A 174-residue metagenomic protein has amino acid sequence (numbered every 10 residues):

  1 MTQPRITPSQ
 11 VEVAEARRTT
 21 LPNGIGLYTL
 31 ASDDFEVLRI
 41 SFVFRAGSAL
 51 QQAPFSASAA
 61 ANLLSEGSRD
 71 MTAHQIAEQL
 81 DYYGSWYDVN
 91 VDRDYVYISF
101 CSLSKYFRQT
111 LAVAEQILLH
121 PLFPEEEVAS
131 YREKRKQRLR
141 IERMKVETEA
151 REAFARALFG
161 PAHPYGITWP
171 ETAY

Functional and structural regions predicted by a protein language model:
M1-Q79, S102, A112: His/Glu-rich zincin catalytic helix
A77-Y174: Acidic/histidine-enriched segments that form metal/cofactor-coordinating and catalytic pocket/exosite environments
